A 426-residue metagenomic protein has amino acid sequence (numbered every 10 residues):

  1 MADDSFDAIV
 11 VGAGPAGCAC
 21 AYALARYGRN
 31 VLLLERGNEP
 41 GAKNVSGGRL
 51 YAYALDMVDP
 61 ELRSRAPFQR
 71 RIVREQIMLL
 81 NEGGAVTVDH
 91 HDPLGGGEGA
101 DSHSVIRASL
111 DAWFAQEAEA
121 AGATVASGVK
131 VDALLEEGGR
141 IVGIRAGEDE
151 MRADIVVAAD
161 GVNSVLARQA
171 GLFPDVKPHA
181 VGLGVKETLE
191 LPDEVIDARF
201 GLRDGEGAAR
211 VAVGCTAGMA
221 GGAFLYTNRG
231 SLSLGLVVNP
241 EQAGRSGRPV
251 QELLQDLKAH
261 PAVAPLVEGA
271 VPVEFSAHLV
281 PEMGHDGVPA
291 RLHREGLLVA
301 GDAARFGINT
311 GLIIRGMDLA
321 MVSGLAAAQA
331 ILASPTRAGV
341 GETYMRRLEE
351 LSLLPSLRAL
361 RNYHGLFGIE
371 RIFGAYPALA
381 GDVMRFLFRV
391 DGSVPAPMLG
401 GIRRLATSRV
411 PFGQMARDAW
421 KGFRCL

Functional and structural regions predicted by a protein language model:
D4-L33: N-terminal Rossmann-like FAD-binding beta1-loop-alpha1 element of flavoenzymes
A16, E39, N163: Conserved Rossmann-like nucleotide-cofactor binding loop
G37-G83: N-terminal FAD cofactor-binding segment of flavoenzymes
G95-Q116, A243-R248: Short beta-strand to alpha-helix junction loop
E117-V263: Predominantly flavin-linked oxidoreductase catalytic cores and closely associated redox partners
T216-M219, R229, Q242-S323, T336-T343 (+1 more regions): FAD/FMN-dependent oxidoreductases across multiple families
A326-F373: Active-site-proximal substrate-binding core of FAD-dependent oxidoreductases
F367-L426: C-terminal auxiliary extensions adjacent to catalytic cores
